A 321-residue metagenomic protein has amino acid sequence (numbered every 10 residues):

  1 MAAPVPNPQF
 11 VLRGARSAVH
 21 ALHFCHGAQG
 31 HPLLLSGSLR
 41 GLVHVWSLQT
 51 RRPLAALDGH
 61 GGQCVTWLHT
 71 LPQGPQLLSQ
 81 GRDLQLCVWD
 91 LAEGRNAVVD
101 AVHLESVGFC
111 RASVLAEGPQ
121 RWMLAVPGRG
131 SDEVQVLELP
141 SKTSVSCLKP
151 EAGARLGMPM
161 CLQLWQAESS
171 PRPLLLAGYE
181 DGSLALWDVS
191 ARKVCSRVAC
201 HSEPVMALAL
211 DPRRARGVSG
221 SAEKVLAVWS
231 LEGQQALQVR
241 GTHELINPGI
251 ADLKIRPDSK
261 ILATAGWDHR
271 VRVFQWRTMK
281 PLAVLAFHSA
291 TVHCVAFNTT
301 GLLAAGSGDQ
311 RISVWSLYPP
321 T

Functional and structural regions predicted by a protein language model:
M1-S17, T50: A short helix->beta-strand "capping" segment at the edge of beta-propeller domains
N7-Q9, R52-A55, A97-V99, V145-S146 (+3 more regions): A structural motif specific to WD40 beta-propellers
P8, A18, G30, P53 (+12 more regions): WD40/WD-repeat beta-propeller blade-loop signature
L12-V19, D58-V65, V102-F109, P150-P159 (+3 more regions): WD40/WD-repeat beta-propeller blade N-cap
H23-H31, L68-G74, S113-R121, L162-R172 (+4 more regions): Loop/turn segments within WD40 beta-propeller blades
S36-R40, Q80-D83, P127-G130, G178-D181 (+3 more regions): Conserved strand-to-loop turn within each blade of WD40 beta-propeller repeats
V43-S47, L86-L91, V134-E138, L184-D188 (+3 more regions): WD40-repeat beta-propellers
H293-T321: Blade-level signature of beta-propeller repeat domains, shared across WD40, Kelch, NHL, RCC1 and BNR/Asp-box propellers
